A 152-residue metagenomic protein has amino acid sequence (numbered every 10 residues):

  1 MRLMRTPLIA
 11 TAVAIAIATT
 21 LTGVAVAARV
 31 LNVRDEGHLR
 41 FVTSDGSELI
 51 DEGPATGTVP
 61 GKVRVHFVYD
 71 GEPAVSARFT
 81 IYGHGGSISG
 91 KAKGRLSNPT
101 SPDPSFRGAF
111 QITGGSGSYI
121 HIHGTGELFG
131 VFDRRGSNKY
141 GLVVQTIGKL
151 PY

Functional and structural regions predicted by a protein language model:
M1-T11: Bacterial N-terminal signal peptides that target proteins for export
T11-T20: Bacterial N-terminal signal peptides
V26-Y152: Beta-strand-enriched cores of mature, soluble protein domains
